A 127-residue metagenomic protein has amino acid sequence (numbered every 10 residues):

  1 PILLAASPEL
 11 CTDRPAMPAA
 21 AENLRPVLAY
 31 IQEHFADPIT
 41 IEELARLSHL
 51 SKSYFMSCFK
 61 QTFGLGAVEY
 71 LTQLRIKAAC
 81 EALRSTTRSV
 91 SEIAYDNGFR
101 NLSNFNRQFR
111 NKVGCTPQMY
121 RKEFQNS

Functional and structural regions predicted by a protein language model:
P1-A29, Y54: An amphipathic alpha-helical interaction segment
A5-L10, A36, K60-Q61: Sigma70-family region 2
P26, Y30-Q32, P38-L74, A94-E123: Basic/polar phosphate-binding segments, predominantly the helix-turn-helix DNA-binding elements of transcriptional
P38, T87-R88: Residue at a beta-strand N-cap/secondary-structure junction
R88-S89, N104: Residue-level recognition of oxygen-bearing side chains
